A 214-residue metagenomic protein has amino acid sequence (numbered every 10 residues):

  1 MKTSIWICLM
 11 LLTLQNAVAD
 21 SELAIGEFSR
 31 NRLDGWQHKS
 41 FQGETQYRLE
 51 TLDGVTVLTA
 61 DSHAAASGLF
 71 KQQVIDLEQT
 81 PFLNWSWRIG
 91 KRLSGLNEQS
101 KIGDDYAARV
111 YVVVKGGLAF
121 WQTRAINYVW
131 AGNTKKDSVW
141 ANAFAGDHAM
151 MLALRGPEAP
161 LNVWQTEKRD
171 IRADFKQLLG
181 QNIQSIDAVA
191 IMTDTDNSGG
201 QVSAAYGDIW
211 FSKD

Functional and structural regions predicted by a protein language model:
M10-A19: Hydrophobic h-region of N-terminal signal peptides that target proteins for export in Gram-negative bacteria
A19-F41: Extracellular carbohydrate-recognition regions
F28, V189, G207-F211: Extracellular beta-strand elements of beta-rich domains used for carbohydrate recognition/degradation or cell-matrix
R48-G68: Short carbohydrate-recognition loop motifs
Q72-L83, E158-L161, N182: Extracellular/lumenal carbohydrate-interaction signature centered on repeated Trp-anchored short motifs
S86-R92, K115-G117, R172, D194: Solvent-exposed strand-to-loop "edge" motifs in beta-rich extracellular domains
G103-A149: Extracellular/luminal beta-rich ligand-recognition and adhesion surfaces characterized by aromatic-Gly/Pro-enriched
D105-V110, D147-P157, L161-G199: Extracellular beta-strand ligand-recognition surfaces/modules
